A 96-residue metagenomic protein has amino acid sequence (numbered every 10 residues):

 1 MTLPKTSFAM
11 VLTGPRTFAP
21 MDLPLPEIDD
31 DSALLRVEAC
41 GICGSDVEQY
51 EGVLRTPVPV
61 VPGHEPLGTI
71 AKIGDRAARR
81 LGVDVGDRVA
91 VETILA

Functional and structural regions predicted by a protein language model:
L3-M10: Short structural boundary motif marking the start of a folded domain
R16-P24: Short glycine/threonine/proline-enriched tight-turn/helix- or strand-capping micro-motif at secondary-structure
P24-C40, Y50-A96: Glycine-rich beta-strand-centered segment in the early N-terminal region that forms part of a ligand/cofactor-binding
C43: Short cysteine clusters
